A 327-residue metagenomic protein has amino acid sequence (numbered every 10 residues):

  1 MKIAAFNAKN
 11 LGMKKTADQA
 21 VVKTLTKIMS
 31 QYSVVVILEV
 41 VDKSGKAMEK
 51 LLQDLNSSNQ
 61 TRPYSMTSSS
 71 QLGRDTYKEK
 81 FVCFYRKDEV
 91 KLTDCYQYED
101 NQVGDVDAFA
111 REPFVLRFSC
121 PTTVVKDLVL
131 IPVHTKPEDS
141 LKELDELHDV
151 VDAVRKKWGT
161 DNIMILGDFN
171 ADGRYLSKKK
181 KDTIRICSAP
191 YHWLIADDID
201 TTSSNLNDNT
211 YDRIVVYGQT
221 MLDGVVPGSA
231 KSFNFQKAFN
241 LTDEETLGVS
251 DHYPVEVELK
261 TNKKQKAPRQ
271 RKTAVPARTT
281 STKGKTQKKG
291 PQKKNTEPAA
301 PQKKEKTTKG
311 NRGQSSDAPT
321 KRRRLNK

Functional and structural regions predicted by a protein language model:
M1-K285, K294, K304, K327: Divalent cation-coordinating acidic motifs and surrounding scaffolds that mediate Ca2+/Mg2+/Mn2+/Zn2+-dependent binding
T280-K327: Long, low-complexity intrinsically disordered regions
